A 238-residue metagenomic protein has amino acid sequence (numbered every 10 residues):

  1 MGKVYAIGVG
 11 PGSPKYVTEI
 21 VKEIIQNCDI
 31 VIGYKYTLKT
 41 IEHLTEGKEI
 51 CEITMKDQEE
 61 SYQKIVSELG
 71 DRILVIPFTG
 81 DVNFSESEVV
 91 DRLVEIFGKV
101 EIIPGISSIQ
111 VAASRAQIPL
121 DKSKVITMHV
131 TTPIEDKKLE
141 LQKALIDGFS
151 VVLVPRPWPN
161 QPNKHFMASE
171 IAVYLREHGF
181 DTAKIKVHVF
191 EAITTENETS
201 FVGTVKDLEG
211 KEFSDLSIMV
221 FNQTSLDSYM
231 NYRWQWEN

Functional and structural regions predicted by a protein language model:
M1-I103, Q110-V111, D207-E209, S217-I218: Class I S-adenosyl-L-methionine
G2-A6, A144-N238: A contiguous loop/helix-start segment that scaffolds small-molecule binding in enzyme catalytic cores
S13, G80, F84-F149, V202 (+2 more regions): Class I SAM-dependent methyltransferase SAM-binding "motif I" and its flanking Rossmann-like core
I20-I24, G47-K48, D91-E95, Q117 (+3 more regions): Short, solvent-exposed amphipathic alpha-helical segments in soluble enzyme and RNA/protein-processing domains
C28-V31, E68, I96, A116-P119 (+3 more regions): Change "in soluble alpha/beta enzymes" to "in soluble alpha/beta proteins
L38-T40, S107-V111, T131-I134, P159-Q161 (+1 more regions): Short gly/pro/ser/thr-enriched loop/turn and capping motifs at secondary-structure boundaries
E42, S61, S85, I134-D136 (+3 more regions): Generic domain-boundary/flexible-linker signal
M55, V130, A192-T194: Residues that form or immediately flank small-molecule/cofactor binding pockets and catalytic motifs
